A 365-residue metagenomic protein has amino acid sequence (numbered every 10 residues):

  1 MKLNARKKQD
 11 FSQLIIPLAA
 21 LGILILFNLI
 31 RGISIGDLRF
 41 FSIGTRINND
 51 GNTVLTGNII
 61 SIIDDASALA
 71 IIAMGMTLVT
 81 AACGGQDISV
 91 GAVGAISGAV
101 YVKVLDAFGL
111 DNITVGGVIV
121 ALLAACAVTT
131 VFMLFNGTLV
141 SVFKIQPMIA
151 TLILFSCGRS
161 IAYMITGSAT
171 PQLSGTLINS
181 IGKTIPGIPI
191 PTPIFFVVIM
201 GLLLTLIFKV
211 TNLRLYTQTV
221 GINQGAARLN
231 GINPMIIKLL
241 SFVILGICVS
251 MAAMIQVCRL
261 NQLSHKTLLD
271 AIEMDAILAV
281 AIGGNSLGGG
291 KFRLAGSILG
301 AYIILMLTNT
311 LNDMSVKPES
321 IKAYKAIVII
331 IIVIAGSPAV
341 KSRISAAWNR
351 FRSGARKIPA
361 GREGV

Functional and structural regions predicted by a protein language model:
M1-F41, L202, I222-G225, L229-I236 (+2 more regions): Cytosolic-side transmembrane-helix boundaries in multi-pass membrane proteins
I16-I30, M76, A125-T129, F155-S160 (+5 more regions): Hydrophobic core segments of alpha-helical transmembrane domains in multi-pass membrane transport and ion-translocation
A19-G51, A81-C83, I165-T166, T205-N212: Structural signal for alpha-helical transmembrane segments and their membrane-water exit/capping regions in multi-pass
N28, L55-F108, V140-F143, V280 (+1 more regions): Single transmembrane alpha-helix segments in multi-pass membrane proteins
G36, V54-G57, S61, F242-A279: Inter-helical junctions in multi-pass inner-membrane proteins, predominant in energy-converting antiporter-like
R46-N49, F143, P147-V210, L239-L240 (+2 more regions): Transmembrane helix-bundle core of multi-pass membrane transporters and related energy-transducing complexes
L110-L154, G300: Alpha-helical transmembrane segments within multi-pass membrane transporters and channels
V249, L260, S264-A326: Transmembrane alpha-helical segments in multi-pass inner-membrane proteins
